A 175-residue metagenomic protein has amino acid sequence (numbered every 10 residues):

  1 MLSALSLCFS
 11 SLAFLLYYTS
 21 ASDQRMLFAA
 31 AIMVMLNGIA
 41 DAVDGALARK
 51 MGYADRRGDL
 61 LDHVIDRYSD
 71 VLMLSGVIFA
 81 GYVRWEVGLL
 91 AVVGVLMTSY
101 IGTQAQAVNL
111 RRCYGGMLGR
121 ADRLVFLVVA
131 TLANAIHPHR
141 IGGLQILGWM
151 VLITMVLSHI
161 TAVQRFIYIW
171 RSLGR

Functional and structural regions predicted by a protein language model:
M1-I32, M73-R175: Hydrophobic alpha-helical transmembrane segments
D23-D59: Glycine-rich active-site/cofactor-binding loop and its immediate structural neighborhood
M35-G38, R56, L60, V64 (+2 more regions): Generic secretory/membrane-interface signal
I39-L47, L60, V64-Y68, M97-Y100 (+2 more regions): Active-site His/Glu-centered metal-binding helix of metallohydrolases
G45-V87: Basic, amphipathic juxtamembrane/active-site segments that coordinate anionic phosphate or diphosphate groups
